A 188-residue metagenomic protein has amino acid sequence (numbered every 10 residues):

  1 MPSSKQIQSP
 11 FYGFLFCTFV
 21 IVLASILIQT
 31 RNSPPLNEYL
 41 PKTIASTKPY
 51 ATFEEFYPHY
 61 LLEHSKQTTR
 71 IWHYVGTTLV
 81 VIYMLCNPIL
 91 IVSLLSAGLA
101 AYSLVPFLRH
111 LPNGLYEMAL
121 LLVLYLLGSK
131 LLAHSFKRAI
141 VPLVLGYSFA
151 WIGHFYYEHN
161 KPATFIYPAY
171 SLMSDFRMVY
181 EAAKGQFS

Functional and structural regions predicted by a protein language model:
P2-P10, E55-P88, F107, K161: Membrane interfacial helix-start motif at the N-side
L15-L27, S96-L104, A119-L127: Hydrophobic core of alpha-helical transmembrane segments in multi-pass integral membrane proteins
A24-S46, A100-R109, L143-P162: Transmembrane alpha-helical segments that form the membrane-embedded catalytic/substrate-channel core of multi-pass
N37-P58, K66-T68: Short, charged cytosolic
A45-A51, F56, F155-S188: Membrane-proximal soluble regions of multi-pass membrane proteins
W72-L85, A97-A100, Y116-Y125: Core segments of transmembrane alpha-helices that mediate helix-helix packing or line hydrophobic substrate/ligand
I89-S96, H110-M118, S135-V141: Short, aromatic-rich membrane-interface segments at the entry and exit of alpha-helical transmembrane domains
L124-F136, I140-Y156: Transmembrane alpha-helices and immediately adjacent membrane-cytoplasm interface residues in multi-pass integral
